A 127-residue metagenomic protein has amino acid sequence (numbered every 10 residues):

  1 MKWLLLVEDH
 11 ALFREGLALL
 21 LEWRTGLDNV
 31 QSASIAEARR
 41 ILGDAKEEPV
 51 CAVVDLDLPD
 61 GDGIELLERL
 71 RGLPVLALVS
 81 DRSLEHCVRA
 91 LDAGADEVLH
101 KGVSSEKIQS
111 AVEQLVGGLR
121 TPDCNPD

Functional and structural regions predicted by a protein language model:
A11-V30: Two-component/phosphorelay signaling modules centered on CheY-like receiver
A33-C51: Acidic, metal-coordinating helix/loop segments flanking the phosphotransfer/catalytic sites of two-component signaling
V53-L56: Active-site residues of response regulator receiver
P59, S83: The feature encodes the CheY-like receiver
D62-L73: Short amphipathic alpha-helix used as the core "switch/output" element in two-component signaling
E85-H86, V103-E113, C124: C-terminal output helix
